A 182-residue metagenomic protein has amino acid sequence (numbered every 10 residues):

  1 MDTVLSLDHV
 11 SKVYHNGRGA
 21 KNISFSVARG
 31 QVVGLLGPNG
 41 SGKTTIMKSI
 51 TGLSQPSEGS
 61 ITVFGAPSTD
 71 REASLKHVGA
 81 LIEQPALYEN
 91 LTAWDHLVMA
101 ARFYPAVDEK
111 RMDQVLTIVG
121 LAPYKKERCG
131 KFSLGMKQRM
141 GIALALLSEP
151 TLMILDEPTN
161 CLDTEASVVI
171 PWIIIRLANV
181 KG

Functional and structural regions predicted by a protein language model:
P38-G42: Walker A (P-loop) phosphate-binding loop of ABC-type ATPase nucleotide-binding domains
T51: Helix-to-loop junction immediately C-terminal to a conserved catalytic motif
G59-T69, A73-S74: Conserved ABC transporter NBD signature motif
V98, E109-Y124: Conserved ABC ATPase "signature" region
I142, I170: Hydrophobic anchor residue at the start of the ABC signature
M153-E157: Catalytic Walker B motif of ABC-type/P-loop ATPase nucleotide-binding domains
